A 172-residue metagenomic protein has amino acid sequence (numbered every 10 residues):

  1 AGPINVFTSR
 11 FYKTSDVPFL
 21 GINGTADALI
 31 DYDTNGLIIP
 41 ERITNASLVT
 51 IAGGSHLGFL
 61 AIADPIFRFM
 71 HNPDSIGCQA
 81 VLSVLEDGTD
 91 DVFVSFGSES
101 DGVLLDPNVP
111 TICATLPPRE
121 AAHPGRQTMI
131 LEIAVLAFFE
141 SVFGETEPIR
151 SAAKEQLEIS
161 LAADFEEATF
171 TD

Functional and structural regions predicted by a protein language model:
A1-F59: The feature captures the conserved acid-bearing segment of alpha/beta-hydrolase catalytic domains
G53-S55, A61-D172: Alpha/beta-hydrolase-fold serine-hydrolase catalytic core, especially in secreted/extracellular enzymes
